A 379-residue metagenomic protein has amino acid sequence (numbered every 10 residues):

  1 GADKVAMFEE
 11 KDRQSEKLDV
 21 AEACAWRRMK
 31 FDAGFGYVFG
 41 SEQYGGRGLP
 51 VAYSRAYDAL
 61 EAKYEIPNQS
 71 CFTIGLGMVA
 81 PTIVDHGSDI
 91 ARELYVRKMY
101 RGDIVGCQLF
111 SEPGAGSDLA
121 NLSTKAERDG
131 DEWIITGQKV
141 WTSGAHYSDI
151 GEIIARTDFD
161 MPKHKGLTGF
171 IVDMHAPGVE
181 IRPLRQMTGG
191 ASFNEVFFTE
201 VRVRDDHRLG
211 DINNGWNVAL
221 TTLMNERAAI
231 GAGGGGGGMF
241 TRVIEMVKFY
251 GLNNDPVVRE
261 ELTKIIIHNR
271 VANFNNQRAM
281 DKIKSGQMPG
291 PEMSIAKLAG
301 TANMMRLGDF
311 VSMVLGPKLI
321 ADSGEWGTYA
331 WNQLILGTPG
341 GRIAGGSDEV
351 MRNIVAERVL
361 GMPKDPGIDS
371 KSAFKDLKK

Functional and structural regions predicted by a protein language model:
G1-T73, A91-K98, F249, P256-T263 (+3 more regions): Amphipathic, small/basic residue-rich leader segments at the start of a protein or domain
A6-R13, P256-R259, R270-E325: C-terminal helix-coil-helix/basic helical segment that borders enzyme active sites and/or dimer interfaces and provides
A56, M78, V218-G233, K318-K379: Glycine-rich phosphate/cofactor-binding loops in nucleotide/flavin-utilizing enzymes
C71-I90, G116: N-terminal glycine-rich flavin-associated loop
G102-F110: A short, Trp-centered hydrophobic/proline-enriched beta-strand micro-motif
T124-E127: A structural signal for short hydrophobic beta-strand segments in well-ordered beta-sheet cores
D131-E132, T136-R182: A short core secondary-structure module
V179-N275, K282, P289, S294 (+2 more regions): Glycine-rich beta->alpha junctions and the first turn(s) of the following alpha-helix
